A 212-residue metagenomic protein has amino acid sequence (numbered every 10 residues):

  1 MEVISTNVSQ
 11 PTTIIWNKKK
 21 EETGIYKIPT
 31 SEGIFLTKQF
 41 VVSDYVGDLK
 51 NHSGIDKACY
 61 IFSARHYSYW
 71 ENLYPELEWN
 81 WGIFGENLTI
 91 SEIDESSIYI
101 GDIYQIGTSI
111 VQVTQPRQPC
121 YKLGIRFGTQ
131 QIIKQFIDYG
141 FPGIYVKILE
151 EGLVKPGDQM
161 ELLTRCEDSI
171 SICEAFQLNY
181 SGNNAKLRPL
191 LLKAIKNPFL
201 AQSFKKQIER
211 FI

Functional and structural regions predicted by a protein language model:
M1-I125, Q131, E167-I212: Electropositive, beta-rich accessory/interaction domains or terminal extensions that provide binding surfaces
E32, P142-I144, D158: A short pocket-lining beta-strand/turn micro-motif at the edge of beta-sheets
F84-I93, F136-V146: Short, structured beta-strand/loop micro-motifs enriched in basic residues and often containing a Trp
G101, E151, K155-G157: Loop/turn positions that initiate beta-strands
V113, V146-K147: Short beta-strand His + acidic residue motifs that chelate non-heme Fe in jelly-roll/DSBH and cupin folds
R126, K134-I137: Hydrophobic-ligand binding "helix-grip"
